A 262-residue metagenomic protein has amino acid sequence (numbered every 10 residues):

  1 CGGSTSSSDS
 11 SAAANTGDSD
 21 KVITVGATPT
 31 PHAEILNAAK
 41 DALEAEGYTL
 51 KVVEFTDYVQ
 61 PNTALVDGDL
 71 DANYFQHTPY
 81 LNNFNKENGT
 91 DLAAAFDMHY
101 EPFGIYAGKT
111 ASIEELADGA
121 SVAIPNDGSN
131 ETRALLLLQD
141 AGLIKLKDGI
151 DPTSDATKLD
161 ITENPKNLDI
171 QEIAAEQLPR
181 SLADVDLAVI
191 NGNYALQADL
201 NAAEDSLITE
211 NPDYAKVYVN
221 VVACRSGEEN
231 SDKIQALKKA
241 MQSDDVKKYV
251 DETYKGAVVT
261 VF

Functional and structural regions predicted by a protein language model:
C1-D20: Bacterial lipoprotein signal-peptidase II cleavage site
D18-T30, Y48-E54, S121-V122: Short, well-ordered beta-strand elements
V52-T63, D151-R180: Short helix-initiation/N-cap motifs at beta->coil->alpha
V66-Q76, A120, L143, P165-D169 (+1 more regions): Alpha-to-beta junction loops
N83-A95, K109-T110, D184, V189 (+1 more regions): Ligand-binding "clamshell"
A95-I144, K247: A conserved helix-loop-strand patch within extracytoplasmic ligand-binding domains of the periplasmic binding
P102-I113, Y218-S231: A bilobed periplasmic-binding-protein/Venus flytrap-type ligand-binding module shared by bacterial periplasmic
T132-Q139, M241-V261: Periplasmic-binding protein-like
